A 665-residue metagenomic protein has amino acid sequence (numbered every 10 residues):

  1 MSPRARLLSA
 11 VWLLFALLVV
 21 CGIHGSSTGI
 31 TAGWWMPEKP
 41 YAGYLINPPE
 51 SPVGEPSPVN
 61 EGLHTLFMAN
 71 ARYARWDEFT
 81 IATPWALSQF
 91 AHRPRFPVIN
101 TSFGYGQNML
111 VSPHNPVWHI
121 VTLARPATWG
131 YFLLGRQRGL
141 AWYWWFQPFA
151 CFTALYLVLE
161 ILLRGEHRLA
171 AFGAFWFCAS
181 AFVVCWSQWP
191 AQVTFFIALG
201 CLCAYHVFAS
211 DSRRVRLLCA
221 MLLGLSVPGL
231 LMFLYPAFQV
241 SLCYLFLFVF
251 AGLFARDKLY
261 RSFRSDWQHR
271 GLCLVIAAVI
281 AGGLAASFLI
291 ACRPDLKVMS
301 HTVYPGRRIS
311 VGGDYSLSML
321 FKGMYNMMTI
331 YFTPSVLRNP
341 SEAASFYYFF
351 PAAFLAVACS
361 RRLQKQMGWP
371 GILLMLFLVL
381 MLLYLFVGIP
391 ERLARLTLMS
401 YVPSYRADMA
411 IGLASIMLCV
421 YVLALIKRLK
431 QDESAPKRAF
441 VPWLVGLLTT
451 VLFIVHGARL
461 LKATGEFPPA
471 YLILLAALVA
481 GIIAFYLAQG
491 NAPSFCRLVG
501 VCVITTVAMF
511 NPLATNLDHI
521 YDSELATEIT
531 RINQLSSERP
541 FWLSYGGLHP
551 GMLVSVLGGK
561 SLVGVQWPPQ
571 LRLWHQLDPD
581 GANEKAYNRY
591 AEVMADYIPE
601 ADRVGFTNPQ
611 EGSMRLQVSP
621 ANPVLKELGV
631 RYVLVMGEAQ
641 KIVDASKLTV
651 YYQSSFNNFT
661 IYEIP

Functional and structural regions predicted by a protein language model:
M1, H206-A220, L253-D266, R392-A394 (+2 more regions): Membrane-interface junctions at the ends of membrane-embedded or membrane-associated helices
I46-F195, I330, P334-V336: Active-site lumenal/periplasmic loops and adjacent helix-entry segments of GT-C-fold, multi-pass membrane
A69-S112, R125, A508-P665: Soluble catalytic regions of membrane-associated enzymes that act on cell-envelope and secretory-pathway components
R138, W142, F182-Q192, M367-P370 (+2 more regions): Membrane-helix boundary/interfacial segments in multi-pass membrane proteins
F152-I161, E166-L259, H269-R293, G446-H456 (+1 more regions): Membrane-embedded helix bundles of polyisoprenyl
R264-F288, P305-R307, I372-L380: Hydrophobic alpha-helical membrane-interfacial segments at the cytosolic entry of transmembrane helices
A286-Q366, P370: Periplasmic/ER-lumenal interhelical loops and adjacent helix-loop junctions in multi-pass membrane proteins
A435-Q534, P540-P550, W567: Transmembrane helical bundles and short interhelical boundary loops of multi-pass, membrane-embedded
